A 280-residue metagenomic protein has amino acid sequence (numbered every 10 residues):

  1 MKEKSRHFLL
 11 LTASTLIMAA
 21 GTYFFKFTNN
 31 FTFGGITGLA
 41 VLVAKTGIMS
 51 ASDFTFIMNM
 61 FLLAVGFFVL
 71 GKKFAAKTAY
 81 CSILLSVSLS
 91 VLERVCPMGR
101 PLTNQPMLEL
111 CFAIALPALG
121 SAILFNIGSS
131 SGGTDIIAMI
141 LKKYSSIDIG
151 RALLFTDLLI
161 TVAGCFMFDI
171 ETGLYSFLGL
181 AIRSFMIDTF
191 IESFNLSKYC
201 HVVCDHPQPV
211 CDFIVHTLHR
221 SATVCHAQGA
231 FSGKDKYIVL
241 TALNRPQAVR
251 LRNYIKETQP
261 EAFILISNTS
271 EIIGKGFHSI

Functional and structural regions predicted by a protein language model:
M1-H206: Core subunits and conserved enzymes of cellular information-processing and envelope-translocation systems across
T46, L119, I147, L153-T156 (+3 more regions): Positively charged, small/polar-rich N-terminal and surface patches that mediate targeting and assembly and bind
